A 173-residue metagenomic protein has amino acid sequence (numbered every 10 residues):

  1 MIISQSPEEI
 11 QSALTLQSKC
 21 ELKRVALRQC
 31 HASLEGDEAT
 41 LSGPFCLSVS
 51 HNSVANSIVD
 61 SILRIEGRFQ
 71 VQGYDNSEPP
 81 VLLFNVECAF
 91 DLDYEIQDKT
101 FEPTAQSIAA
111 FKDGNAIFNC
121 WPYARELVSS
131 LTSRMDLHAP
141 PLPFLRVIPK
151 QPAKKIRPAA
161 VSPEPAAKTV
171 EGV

Functional and structural regions predicted by a protein language model:
M1-F118, E126-V173: N-terminal intrinsically disordered, cationic/polar leader segments that include organellar targeting peptides
